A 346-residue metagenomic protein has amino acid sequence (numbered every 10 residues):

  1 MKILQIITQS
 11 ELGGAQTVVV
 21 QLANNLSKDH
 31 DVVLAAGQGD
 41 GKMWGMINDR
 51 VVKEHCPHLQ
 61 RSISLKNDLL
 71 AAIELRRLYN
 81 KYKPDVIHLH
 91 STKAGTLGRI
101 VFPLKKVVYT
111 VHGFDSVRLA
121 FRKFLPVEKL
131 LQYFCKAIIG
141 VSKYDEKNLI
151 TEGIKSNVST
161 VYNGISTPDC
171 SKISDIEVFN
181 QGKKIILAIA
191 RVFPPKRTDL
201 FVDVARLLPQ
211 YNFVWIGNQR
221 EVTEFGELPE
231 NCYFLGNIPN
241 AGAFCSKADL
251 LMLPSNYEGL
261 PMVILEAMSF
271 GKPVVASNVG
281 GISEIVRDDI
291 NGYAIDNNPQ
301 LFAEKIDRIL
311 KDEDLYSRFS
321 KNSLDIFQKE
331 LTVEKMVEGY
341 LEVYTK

Functional and structural regions predicted by a protein language model:
Q5-L69, N148-I150, T160, Q219-E221: N-terminal strand-loop element at the rim of the active site of nucleotide-sugar-dependent glycosyltransferases
G13-Q21, K184, A188-L207, T223: A conserved mid-protein helix/loop that constitutes part of the nucleotide-sugar donor-binding site
I63-K66, I150-T151, G164-G182: Acidic anion/phosphate-binding donor-loop and adjacent secondary structure in glycosyltransferase catalytic cores
L89-G95, V111: Short His-centered aromatic/hydrophobic patch
N237, N256: Aromatic "clamp/platform" in nucleotide-sugar-dependent glycosyltransferases that forms part of the donor/acceptor
P273-A276, V286: Short hydrophobic beta-strand element within catalytic cores of glycosyltransferases and related nucleotide-activated
D288-D289, Y293-Q300, R308-D314: Conserved acidic donor-binding segment of nucleotide-sugar-dependent glycosyltransferases
L301, R308, L315-E330, M336-E342: A short, well-ordered alpha-helix in the C-terminal region of glycosyltransferases
